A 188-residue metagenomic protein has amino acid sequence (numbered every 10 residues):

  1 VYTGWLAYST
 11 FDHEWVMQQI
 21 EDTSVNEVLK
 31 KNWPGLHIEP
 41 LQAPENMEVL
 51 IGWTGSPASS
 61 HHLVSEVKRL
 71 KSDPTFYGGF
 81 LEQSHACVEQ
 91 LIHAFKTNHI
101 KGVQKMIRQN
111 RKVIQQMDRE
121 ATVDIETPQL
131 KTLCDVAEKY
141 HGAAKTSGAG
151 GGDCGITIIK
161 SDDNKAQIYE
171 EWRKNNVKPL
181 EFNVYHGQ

Functional and structural regions predicted by a protein language model:
V1-K145, I156-Q188: C-terminal nucleotide
G148-D153: Short Gly/Ser/Thr- and Asp/Glu-enriched loop/turn motifs at secondary-structure junctions
